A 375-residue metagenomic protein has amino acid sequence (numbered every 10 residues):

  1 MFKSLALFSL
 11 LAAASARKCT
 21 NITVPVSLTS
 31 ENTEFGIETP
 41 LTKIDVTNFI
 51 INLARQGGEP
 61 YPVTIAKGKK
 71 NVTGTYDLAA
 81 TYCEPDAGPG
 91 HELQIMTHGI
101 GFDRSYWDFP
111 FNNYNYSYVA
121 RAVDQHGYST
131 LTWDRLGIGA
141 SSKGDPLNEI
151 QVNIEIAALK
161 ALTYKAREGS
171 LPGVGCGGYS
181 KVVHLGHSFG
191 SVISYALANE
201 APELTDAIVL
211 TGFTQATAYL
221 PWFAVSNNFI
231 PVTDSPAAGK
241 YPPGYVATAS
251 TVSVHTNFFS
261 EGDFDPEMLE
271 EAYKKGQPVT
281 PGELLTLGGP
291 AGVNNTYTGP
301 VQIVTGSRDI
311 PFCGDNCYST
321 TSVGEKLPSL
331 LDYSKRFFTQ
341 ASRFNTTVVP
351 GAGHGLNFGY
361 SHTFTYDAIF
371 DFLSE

Functional and structural regions predicted by a protein language model:
M1-R17: Fungal secretory targeting signals
R17-P89: N-terminal cap/lid segment of alpha/beta-hydrolase-fold proteins
D86-L131: Short, surface-exposed "cap/lid" segments of acyl-processing enzymes
N148-C176: Alpha/beta-hydrolase active-site loop
P172-S188: Alpha/beta-hydrolase fold nucleophile elbow
Y195-V279: Alpha/beta-hydrolase-fold enzymes
Y297, I303-T305: Short beta-strand/loop motif that positions the catalytic acidic residue of the alpha/beta-hydrolase fold
T339-E375: Catalytic active-site module of serine/aspartate enzymes centered on a nucleophile-bearing elbow/loop
